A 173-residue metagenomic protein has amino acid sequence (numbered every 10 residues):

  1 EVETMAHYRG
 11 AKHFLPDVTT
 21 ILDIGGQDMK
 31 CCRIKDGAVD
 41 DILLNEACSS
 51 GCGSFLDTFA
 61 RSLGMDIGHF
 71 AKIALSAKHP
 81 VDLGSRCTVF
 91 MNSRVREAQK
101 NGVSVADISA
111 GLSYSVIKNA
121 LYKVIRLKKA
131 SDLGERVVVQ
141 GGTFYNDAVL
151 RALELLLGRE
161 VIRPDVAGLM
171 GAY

Functional and structural regions predicted by a protein language model:
E1-G25, K30-G37, D41, I125-K128: Conserved phosphate-binding catalytic cores of ATP/NTP-utilizing and phosphoryl-transfer enzymes
E3, E154-Y173: Conserved phosphate-binding/catalytic loops in two-lobed NTP-binding clefts
Y8, G26-C32, D41, C52 (+3 more regions): Short glycine/serine/threonine-rich phosphate/pyrophosphate-binding segments that cradle anionic phosphate groups
G25-K35, R86-R96, T143-G158: Acidic-glycine-rich active-site phosphate/pyrophosphate-binding loop
D36-H79, G168-G171: Glycine-rich phosphate-binding loop plus the immediately following alpha-helix
S93-Y122: Adenine-nucleotide phosphate-binding core of ATP-dependent small-molecule kinases
S115, K128-L156, A167-G168: Glycine-rich phosphate-binding loops at beta-strand->alpha-helix junctions
